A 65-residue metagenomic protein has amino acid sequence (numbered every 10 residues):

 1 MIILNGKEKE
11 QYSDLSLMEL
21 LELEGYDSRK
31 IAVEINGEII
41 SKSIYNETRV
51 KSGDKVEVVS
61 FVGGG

Functional and structural regions predicted by a protein language model:
M1-G64: Ubiquitin-like/PB1-type beta-grasp interaction modules and other compact soluble beta-rich domains
